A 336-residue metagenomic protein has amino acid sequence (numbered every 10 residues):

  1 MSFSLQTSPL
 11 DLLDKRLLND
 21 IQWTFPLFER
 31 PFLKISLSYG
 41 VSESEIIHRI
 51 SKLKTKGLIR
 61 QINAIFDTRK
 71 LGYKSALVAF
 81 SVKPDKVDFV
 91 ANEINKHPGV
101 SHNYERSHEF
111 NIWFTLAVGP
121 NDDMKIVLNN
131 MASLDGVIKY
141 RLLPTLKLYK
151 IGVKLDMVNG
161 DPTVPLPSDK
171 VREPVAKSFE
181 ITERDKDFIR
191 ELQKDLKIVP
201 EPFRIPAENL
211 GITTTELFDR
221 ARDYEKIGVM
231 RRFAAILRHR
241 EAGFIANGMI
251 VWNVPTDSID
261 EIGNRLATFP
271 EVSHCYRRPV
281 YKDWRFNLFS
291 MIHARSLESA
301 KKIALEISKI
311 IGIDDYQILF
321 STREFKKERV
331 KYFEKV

Functional and structural regions predicted by a protein language model:
M1-V336: A compositional/biophysical signature of low hydrophobicity enriched in polar/charged and small residues
